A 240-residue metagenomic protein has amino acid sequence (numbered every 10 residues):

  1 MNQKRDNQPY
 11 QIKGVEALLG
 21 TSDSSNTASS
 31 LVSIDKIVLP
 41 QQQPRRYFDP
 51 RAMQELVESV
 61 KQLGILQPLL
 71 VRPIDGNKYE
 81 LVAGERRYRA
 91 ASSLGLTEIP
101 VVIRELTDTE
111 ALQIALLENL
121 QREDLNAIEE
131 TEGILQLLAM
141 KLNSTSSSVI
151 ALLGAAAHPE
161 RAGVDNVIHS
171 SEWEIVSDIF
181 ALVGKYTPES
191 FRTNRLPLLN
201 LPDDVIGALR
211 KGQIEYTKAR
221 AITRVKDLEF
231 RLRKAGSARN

Functional and structural regions predicted by a protein language model:
M1-R104, L112-Q121: Short, charged/polar connector segments at secondary-structure boundaries
G14, A52, A111, A115 (+4 more regions): Exposed alpha-helical structural elements
Q62-L63, M140, K211, V225-L228: Charged, alpha-helical scaffolding/interaction elements associated with membrane systems
L106-D108, N240: Short, acidic/turn-prone active-site loops that include or flank metal/cofactor- and phosphate-binding residues
R122-R220: Alpha-helical interaction elements
R220, R224-K226, R231-N240: Electrostatic interaction modules used in gene-expression and signaling proteins
